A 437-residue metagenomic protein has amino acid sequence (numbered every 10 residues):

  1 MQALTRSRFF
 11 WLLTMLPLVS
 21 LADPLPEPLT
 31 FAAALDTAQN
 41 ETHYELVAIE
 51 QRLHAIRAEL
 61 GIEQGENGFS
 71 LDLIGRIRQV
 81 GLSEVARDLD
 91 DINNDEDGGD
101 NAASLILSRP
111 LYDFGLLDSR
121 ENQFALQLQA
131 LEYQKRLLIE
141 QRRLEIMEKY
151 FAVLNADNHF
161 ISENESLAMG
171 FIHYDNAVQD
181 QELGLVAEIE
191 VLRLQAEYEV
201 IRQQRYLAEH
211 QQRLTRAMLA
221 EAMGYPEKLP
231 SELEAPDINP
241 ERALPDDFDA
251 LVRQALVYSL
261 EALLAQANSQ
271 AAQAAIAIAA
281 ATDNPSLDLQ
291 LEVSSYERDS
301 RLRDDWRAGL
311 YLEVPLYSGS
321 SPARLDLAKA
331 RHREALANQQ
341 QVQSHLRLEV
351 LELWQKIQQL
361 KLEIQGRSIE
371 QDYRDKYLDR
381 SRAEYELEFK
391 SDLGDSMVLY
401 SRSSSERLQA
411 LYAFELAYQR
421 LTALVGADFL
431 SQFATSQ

Functional and structural regions predicted by a protein language model:
Q2-W11: Bacterial N-terminal signal peptides that target proteins for export
P17-S20: N-terminal signal peptide c-region/cleavage motif recognized by signal peptidases
A22-D72, L111, P226-Q273, Q340-Q343 (+3 more regions): Bacterial Sec-pathway N-terminal export signals of envelope proteins
D23, L29, K135-Q254, Y258 (+4 more regions): Periplasmic alpha-helical coiled-coil/stalk elements that build and connect Gram-negative outer-membrane
P24-E27, G61-Q64, D72-R109, A235-L244 (+3 more regions): Small/polar, glycine/serine/threonine/aspartate-rich low-complexity segments that form flexible
V47-Q51, Q64, L111-I139, I189 (+5 more regions): Sec/SRP-type N-terminal targeting helices
E50, N122-A125, E188-E199, K390-S401: Short, charged, amphipathic alpha-helical segments
V200-E227, E349, Q371-L430: Short segments within alpha-helical structural elements
